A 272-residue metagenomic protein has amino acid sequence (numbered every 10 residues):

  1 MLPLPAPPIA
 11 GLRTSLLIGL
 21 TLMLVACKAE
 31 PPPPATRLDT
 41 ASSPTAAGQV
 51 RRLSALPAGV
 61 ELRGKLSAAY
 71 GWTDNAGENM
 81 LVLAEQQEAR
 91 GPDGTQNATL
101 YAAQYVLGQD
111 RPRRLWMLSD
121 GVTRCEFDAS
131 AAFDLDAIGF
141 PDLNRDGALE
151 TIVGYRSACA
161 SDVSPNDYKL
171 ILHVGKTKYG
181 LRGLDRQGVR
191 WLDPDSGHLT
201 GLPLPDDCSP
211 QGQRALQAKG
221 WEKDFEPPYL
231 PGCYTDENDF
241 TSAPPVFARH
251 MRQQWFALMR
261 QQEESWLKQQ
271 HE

Functional and structural regions predicted by a protein language model:
L2-L16: Bacterial N-terminal signal peptides that target proteins for export
L24-A26: C-terminal motif of bacterial Sec signal peptides marking the signal peptidase cleavage site
K28-D74, Y168, H173-E272: Acidic, small-residue rich beta-repeat scaffolds with periodic aromatic anchors
N75-A84, N144-Y155: Acidic/hydrophobic-patterned starts of short beta strands in beta-sheet-rich repeat architectures
L83-N97, E126-A131, A158-S164: Short consensus segments that form the blades of beta-propeller domains, in both extracellular/periplasmic
L100-R145: Short N-terminal edge-element motif at the start of the domain
D136, S164-Y168: Short, surface-exposed coil-to-beta transition loops
G139-L149, H173-K178: A short, structured loop/turn motif at beta-sheet edges
